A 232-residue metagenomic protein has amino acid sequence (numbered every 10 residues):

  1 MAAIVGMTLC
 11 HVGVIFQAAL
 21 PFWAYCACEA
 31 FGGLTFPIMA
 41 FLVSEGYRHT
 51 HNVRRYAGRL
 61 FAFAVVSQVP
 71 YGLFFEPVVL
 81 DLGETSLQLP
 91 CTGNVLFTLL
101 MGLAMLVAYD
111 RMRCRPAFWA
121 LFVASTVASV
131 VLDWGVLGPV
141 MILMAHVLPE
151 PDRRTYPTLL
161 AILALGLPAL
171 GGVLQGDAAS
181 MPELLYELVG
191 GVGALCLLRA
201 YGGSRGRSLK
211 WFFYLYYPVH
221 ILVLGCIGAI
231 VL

Functional and structural regions predicted by a protein language model:
M1-L232: Alpha-helical transmembrane segments and their immediate juxtamembrane cytosolic regions
